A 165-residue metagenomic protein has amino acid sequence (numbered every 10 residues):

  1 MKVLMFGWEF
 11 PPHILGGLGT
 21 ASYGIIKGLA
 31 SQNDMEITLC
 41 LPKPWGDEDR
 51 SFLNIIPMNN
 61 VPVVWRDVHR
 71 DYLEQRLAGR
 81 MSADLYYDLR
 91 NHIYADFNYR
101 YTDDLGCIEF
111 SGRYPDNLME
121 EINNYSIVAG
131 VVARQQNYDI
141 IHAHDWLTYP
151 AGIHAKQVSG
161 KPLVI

Functional and structural regions predicted by a protein language model:
M1-L15, C40-W45: Nucleotide-activated donor-dependent transferases that construct or modify glycoconjugates
V3, I140-H142, A155-I165: Active-site proximal beta-strand in glycosyltransferases
G19-A30: Short amphipathic alpha-helix
N33-D34, G160: Glycine-centered short loops/turns at secondary-structure junctions
D34-Q136: A conserved catalytic-core segment of Leloir-type glycosyltransferases
A143-T148: Short His-centered aromatic/hydrophobic patch
